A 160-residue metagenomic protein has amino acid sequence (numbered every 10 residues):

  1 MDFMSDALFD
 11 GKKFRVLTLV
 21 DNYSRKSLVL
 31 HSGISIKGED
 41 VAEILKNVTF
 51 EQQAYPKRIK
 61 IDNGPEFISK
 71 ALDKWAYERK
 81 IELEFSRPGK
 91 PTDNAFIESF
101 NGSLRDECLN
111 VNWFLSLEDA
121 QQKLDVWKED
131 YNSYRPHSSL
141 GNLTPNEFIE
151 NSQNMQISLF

Functional and structural regions predicted by a protein language model:
M1-L28, I34: An active-site-proximal beta-strand-loop segment
L8, K12, L30-A54: Active-site beta-loop-alpha junctions of metal-dependent nucleic acid enzymes, especially the RNase H-like/DDE
K26-L30, E84-S86, N110: Short small-residue beta-strand/loop micro-motif enriched in glycine and branched aliphatics
H31, R58-D62: Short catalytic-loop micro-motif centered on adjacent basic/acidic residues
I61-N63, S69-D73, L83-R105, L117-D125 (+1 more regions): RNase H-like two-metal-ion nuclease catalytic core shared by retroviral integrases and related mobile-element nucleases
R79-I81, D106-F160: C-terminal domain-tail junction helix/linker
